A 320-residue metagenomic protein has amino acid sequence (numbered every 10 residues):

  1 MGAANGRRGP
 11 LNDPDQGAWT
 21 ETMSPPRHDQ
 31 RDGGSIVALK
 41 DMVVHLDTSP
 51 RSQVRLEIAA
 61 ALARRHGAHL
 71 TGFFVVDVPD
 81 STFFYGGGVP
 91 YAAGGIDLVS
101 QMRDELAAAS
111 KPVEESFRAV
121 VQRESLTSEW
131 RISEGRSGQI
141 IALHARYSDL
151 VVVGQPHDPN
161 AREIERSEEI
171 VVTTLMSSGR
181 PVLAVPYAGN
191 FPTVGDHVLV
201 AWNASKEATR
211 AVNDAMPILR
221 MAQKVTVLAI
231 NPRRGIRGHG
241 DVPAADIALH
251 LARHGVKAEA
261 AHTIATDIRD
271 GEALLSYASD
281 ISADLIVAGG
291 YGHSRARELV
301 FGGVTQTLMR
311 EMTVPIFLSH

Functional and structural regions predicted by a protein language model:
G2-V37, R51, D77, K111 (+4 more regions): Structural beta-alpha unit
G6-R8, D13-D97, S177, N190 (+1 more regions): Small/aliphatic-rich secondary-structure junction motif
G94-K111: A short acidic, glycine-rich active-site loop that binds or catalyzes chemistry on phosphate/adenosine moieties
S128-Y187: Hydrophobic alpha-helical segments and helix pairs
V153-T173, G195, A288-R310: Glycine-rich, Arg-bearing micro-motifs that act as flexible, cationic patches
T313-H320: Short, flexible loop segments at boundaries between secondary-structure elements
